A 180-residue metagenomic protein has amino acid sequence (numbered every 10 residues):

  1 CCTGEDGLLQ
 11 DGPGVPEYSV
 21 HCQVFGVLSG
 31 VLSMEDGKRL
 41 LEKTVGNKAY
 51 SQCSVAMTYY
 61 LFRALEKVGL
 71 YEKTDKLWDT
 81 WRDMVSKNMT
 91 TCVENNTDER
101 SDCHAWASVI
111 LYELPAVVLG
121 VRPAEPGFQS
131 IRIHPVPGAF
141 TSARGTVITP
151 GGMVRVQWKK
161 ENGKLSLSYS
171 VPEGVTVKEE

Functional and structural regions predicted by a protein language model:
C1-D102, W106: Catalytic cores of carbohydrate-active enzymes
E72-E180: Non-catalytic C-terminal accessory modules of carbohydrate-active enzymes
